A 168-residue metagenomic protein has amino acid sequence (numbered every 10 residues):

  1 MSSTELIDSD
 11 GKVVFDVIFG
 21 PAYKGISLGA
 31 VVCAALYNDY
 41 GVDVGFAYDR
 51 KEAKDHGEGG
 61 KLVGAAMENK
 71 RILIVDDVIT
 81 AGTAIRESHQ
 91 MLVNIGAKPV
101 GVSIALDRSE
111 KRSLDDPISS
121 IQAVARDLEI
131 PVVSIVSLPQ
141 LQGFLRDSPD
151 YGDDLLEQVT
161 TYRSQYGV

Functional and structural regions predicted by a protein language model:
M1-D10: Active-site-facing substrate-recognition patch
S2, A35-D39, M91: Active-site catalytic microenvironments for nucleophilic, acid-base chemistry
D10-K24: Short glycine-rich phosphate-binding loop at a beta-alpha junction
I18-F19, A47, V100, V133: Structural detector of well-ordered beta-strand residues that form the stable sheet scaffold of enzyme domains
G20-G25, D49-K51, I79: Active-site nucleophile and cofactor-binding loops and adjacent substrate-binding regions of central metabolic enzymes
L28-I72, R86: Short, glycine/charge-rich flexible loops or terminal/linker lids adjacent to PRPP-binding catalytic cores
L62-S109: A contiguous pocket-lining binding segment that forms or flanks enzyme active sites
M91-V168: PRPP-dependent phosphoribosyltransferase catalytic core
